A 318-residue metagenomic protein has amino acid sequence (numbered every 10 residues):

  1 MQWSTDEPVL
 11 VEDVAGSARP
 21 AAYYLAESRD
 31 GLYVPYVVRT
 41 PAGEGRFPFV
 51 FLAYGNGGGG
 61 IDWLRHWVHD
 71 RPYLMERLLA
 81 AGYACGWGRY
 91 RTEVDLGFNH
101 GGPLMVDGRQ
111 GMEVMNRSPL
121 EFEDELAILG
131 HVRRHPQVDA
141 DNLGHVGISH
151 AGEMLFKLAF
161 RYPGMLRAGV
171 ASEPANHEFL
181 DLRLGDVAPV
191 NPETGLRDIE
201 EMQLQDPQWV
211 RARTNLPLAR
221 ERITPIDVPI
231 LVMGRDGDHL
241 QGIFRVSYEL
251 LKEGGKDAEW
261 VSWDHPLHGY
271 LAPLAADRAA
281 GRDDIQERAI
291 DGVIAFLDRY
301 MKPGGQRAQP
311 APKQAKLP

Functional and structural regions predicted by a protein language model:
W3-E44: N-terminal cap/lid segment of alpha/beta-hydrolase-fold proteins
R46-N56: Short beta-strand element of the alpha/beta-hydrolase
G57-F122, A272-A279: Cap/lid segment of the alpha/beta-hydrolase catalytic domain
A127-A188: Primarily recognizes the serine-hydrolase "nucleophile elbow" in alpha/beta-hydrolase and SGNH/GDSL folds
L166-R222: Mobile cap/lid helix-loop segments that gate and shape the active-site cleft of serine hydrolases
I226, V232-G234: Short beta-strand/loop motif that positions the catalytic acidic residue of the alpha/beta-hydrolase fold
H239-R245: Conserved alpha/beta-hydrolase "acid-adjacent" motif
D257-P318: C-terminal catalytic histidine-bearing segment of alpha/beta-hydrolase fold enzymes
